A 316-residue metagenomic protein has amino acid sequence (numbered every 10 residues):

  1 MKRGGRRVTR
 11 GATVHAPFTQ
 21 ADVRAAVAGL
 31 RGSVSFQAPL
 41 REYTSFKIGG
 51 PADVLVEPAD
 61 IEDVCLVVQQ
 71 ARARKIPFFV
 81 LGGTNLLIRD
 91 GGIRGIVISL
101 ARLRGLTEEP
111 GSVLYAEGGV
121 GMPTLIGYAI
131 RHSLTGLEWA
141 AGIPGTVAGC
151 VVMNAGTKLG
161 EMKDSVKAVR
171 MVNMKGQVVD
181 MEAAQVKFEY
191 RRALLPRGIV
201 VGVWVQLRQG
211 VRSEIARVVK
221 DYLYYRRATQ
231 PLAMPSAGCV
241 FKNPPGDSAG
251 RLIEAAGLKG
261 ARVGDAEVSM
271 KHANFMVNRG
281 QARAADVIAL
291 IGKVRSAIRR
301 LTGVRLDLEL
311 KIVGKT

Functional and structural regions predicted by a protein language model:
K2, S35-F36, V172-G292, S296-T316: Phosphate/pyrophosphate- and phosphate-bearing ligand-binding catalytic cores of soluble enzymes
G4-R10: Short, low-complexity, charge-dense intrinsically disordered segments
P17-V147: Anion-binding (especially nucleotide phosphate/pyrophosphate-binding) glycine-rich loop and adjoining beta-alpha core
G49-G50, V56-I61, L87-G105, V151-E182 (+1 more regions): Structural signature of FAD isoalloxazine-binding scaffolds in flavoprotein oxidoreductases
P51, G83-L86, V97, G121 (+7 more regions): Gly/Ser/Thr-rich beta-alpha loop segments that engage phosphate groups in nucleotides
R74, V80-G82, S165, M234-P235 (+1 more regions): Short, basic and Ser/Thr-rich N-terminal targeting/leader segments
N85-L87, I126-A129, L137-A141, V151-E161 (+3 more regions): A generic local secondary-structure boundary/capping motif
